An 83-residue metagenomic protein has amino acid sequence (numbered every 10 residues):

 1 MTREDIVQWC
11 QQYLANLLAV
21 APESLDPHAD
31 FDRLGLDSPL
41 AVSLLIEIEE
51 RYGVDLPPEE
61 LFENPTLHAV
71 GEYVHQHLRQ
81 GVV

Functional and structural regions predicted by a protein language model:
M1-E23, H75-V83: Thiotemplate assembly-line natural product biosynthesis machinery
T2, L25-P39, L56-H68: Glycine-rich loop motifs involved in handling phospho/adenylate chemistry
W9, S43, P65, A69-E72: Amphipathic alpha-helical interaction segments
Q12, H28, I46: Short glycine-/small-residue-rich flexible loop motifs, especially phosphate/cofactor-binding loops
L14, I48-E49, V70: Hydrophobic micro-packing sites on short alpha-helices
N16, D32, E50: Short polybasic/polar patches that bind polyanions
L40-P65, G81-V83: Phosphopantetheinylated carrier protein domains
